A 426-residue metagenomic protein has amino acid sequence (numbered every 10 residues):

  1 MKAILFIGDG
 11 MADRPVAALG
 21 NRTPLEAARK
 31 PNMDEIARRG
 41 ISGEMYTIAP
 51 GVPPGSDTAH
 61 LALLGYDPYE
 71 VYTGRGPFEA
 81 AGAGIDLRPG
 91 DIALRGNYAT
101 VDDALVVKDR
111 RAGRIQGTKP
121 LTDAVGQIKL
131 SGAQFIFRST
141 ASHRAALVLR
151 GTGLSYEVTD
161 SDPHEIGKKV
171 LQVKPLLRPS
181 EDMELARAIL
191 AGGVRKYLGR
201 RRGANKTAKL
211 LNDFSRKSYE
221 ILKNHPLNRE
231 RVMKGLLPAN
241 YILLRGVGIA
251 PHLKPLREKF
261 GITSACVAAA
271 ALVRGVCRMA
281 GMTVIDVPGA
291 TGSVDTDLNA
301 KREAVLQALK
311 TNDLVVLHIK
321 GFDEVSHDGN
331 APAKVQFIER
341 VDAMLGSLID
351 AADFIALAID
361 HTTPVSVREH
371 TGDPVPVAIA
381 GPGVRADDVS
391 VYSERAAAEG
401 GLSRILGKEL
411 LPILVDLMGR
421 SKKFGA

Functional and structural regions predicted by a protein language model:
M1-A426: Feature captures the catalytic ectodomains and active-site-proximal regions of enzymes that hydrolyze or transfer
